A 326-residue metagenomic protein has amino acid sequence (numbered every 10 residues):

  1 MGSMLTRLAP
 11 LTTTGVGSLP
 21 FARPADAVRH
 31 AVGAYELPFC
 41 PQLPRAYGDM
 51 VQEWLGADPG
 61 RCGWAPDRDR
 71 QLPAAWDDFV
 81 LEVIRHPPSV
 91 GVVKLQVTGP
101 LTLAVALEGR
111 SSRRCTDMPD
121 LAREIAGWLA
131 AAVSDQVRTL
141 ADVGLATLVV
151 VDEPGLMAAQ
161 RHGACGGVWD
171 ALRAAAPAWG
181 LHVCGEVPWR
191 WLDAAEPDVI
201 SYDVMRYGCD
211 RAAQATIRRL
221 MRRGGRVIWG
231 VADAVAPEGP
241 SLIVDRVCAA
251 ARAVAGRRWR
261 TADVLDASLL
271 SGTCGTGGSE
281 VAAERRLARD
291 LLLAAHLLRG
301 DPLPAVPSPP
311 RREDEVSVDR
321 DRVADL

Functional and structural regions predicted by a protein language model:
M1-M118, D198, G225, G239 (+3 more regions): Alpha/beta catalytic barrel-like cores
A25, D69, P73, P119-S134 (+4 more regions): Non-membrane alpha-helical structural segments and their capping/turn regions in soluble enzymes
A27, A31, R190-A195, A212-L220: A short acidic, amphipathic alpha-helical/loop segment
V80-I84, V137-A141, W169-A176, M221 (+2 more regions): Surface-exposed amphipathic alpha-helices with a cationic face
L95, D117-C209: Active-site loop segments of alpha/beta catalytic cores
T98-P100, P154-L156, C184-P188, M205-Y207 (+3 more regions): Active-site beta-loop-alpha junctions enriched in small/polar residues
W179, R226-I228: Hydrophobic beta-strand scaffold residues
D210-R219, P240-D263: A short, acidic, amphipathic alpha-helical segment used as a generic capping/interface helix at domain edges
